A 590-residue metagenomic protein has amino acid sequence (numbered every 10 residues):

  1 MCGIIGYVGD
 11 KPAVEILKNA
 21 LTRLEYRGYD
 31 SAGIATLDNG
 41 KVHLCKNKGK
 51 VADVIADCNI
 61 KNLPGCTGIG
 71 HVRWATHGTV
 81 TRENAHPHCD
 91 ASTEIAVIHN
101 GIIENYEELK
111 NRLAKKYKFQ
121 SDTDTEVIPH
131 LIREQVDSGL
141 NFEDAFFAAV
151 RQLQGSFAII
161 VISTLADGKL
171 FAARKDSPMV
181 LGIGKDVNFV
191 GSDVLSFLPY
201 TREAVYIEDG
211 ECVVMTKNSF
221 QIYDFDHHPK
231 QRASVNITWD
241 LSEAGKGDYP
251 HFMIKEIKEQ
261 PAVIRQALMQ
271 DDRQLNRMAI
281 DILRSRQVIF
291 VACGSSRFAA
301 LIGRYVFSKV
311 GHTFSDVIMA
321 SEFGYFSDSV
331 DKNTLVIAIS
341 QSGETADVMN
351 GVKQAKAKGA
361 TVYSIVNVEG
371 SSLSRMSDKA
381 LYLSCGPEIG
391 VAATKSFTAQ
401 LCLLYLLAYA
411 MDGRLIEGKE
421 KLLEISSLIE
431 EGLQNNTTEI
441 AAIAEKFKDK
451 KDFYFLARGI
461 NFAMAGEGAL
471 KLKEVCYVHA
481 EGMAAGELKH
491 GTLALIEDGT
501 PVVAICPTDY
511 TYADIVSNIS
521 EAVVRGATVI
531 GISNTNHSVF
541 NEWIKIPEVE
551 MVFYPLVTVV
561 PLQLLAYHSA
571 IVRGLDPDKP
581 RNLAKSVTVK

Functional and structural regions predicted by a protein language model:
M1-K246, P250, K255-E259, R265-Q266 (+4 more regions): Conserved short alpha-helical segments that host acidic/polar catalytic motifs at enzyme active sites
P12-A13, E134-L140, D167-K169, Y409-G418 (+2 more regions): Short helix-capping/linker segments at secondary-structure and domain boundaries
A20-L24, A85, A114, K175-P178 (+7 more regions): Short, solvent-exposed amphipathic alpha-helical segments in soluble enzyme and RNA/protein-processing domains
G70-E83, R265-A279, G303-I339, H479-L495: Glycine-rich oxoanion-binding loops at beta->alpha junctions
L153-V187, K448-E474, D509, V516: Acidic/histidine-rich
M253, E259-I289, K379-P501, R573-K590: Active-site phosphate/pyrophosphate-binding segments
L283-E424, R458, I505-P547, L565: Glycine-rich phosphate-binding loops that contact phosphosugars or nucleotide phosphates
V549-K590: Generic C-terminus detector
